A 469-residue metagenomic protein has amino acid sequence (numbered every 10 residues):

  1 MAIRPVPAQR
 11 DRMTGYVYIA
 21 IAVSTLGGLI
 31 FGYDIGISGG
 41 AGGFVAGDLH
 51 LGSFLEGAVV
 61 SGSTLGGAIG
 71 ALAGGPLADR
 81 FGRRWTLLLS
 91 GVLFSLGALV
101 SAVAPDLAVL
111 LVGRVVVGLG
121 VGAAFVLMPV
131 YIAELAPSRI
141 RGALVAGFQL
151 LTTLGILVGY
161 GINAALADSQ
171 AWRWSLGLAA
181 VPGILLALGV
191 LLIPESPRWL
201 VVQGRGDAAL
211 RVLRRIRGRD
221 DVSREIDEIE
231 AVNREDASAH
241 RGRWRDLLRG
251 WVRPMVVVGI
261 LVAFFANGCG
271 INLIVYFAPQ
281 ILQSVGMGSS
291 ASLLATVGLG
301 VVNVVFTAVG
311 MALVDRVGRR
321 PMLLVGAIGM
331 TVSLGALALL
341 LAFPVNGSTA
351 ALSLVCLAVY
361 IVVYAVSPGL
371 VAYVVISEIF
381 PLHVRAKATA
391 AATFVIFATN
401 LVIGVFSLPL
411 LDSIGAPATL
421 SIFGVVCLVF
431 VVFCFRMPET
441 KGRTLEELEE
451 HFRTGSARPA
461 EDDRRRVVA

Functional and structural regions predicted by a protein language model:
M1-A208, V212-R214, E235-A469: Alpha-helical transmembrane bundle of multi-pass membrane proteins
D207, S223, D227-A231: Loop segments that connect adjacent transmembrane helices in multi-pass transporters
R215-E225: Short intracellular "coupling" helices and adjacent cytoplasmic loop segments at the cytosolic face of multi-pass
G218, V232-E235: Alpha-helical repeat-solenoid motif detector
